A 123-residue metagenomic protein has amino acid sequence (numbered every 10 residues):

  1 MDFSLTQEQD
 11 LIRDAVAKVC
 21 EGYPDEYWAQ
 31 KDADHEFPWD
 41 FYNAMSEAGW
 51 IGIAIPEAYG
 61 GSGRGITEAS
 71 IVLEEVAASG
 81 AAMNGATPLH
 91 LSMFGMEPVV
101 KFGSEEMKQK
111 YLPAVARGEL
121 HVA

Functional and structural regions predicted by a protein language model:
M1-I12: Intrinsic disorder at enzyme termini
L11-G22: A non-catalytic, amphipathic alpha-helix used as a structural packing/dimerization or gating element in enzyme scaffolds
P24-A123: Glycine-rich flavin
